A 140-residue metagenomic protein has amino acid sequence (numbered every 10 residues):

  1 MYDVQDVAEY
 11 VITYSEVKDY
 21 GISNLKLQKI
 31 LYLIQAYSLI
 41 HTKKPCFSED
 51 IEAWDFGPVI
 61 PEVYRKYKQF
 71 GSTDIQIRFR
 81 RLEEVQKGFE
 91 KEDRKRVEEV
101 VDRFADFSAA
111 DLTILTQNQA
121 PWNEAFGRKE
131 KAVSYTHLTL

Functional and structural regions predicted by a protein language model:
M1-L138: Domain-edge interaction signal
